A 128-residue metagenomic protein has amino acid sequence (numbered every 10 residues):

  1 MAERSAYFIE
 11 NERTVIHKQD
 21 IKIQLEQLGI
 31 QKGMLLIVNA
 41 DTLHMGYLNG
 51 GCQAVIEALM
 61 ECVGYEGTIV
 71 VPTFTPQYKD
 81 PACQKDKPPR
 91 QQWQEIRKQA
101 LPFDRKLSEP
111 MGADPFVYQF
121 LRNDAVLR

Functional and structural regions predicted by a protein language model:
M1-R128: N-terminal and secondary-structure boundary signal
